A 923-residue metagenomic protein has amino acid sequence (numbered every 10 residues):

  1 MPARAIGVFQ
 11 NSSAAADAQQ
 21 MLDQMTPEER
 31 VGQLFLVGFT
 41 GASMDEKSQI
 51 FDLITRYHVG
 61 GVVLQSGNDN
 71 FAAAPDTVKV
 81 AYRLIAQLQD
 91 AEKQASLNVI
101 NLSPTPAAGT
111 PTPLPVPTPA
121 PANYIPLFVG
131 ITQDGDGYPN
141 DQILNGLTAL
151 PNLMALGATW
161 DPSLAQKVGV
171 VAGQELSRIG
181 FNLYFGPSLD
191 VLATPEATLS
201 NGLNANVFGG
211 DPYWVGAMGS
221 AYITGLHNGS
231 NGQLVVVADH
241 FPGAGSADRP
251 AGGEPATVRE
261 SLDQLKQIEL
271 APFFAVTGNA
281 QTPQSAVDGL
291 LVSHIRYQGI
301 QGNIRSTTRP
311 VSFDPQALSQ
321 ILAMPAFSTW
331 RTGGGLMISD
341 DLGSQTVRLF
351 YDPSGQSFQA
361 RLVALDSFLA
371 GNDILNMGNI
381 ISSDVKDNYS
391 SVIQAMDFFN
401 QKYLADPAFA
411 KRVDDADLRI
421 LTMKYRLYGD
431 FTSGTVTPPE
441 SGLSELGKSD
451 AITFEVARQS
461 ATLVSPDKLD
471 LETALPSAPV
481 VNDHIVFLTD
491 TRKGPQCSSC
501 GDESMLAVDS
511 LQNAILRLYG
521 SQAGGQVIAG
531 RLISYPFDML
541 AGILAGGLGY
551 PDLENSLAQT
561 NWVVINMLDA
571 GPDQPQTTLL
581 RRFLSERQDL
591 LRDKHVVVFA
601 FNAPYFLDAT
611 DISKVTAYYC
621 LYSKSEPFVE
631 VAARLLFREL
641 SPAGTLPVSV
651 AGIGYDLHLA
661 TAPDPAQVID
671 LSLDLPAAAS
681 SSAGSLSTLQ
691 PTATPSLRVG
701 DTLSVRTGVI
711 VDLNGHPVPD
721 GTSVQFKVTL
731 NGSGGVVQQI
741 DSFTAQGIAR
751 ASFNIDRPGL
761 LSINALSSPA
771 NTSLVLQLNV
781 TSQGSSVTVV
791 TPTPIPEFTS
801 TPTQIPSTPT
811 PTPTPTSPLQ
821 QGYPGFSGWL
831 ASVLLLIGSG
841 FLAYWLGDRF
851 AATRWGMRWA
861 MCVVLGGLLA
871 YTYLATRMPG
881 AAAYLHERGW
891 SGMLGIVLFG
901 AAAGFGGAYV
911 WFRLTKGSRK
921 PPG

Functional and structural regions predicted by a protein language model:
P2-H58, Y351-V724, T729, Q738-I740 (+3 more regions): Preference for extracellular/luminal or secreted protein segments
P2-N145, A149, P466, Y550 (+3 more regions): N-terminal hydrophobic targeting/anchoring segments and the immediately downstream early-domain regions of hydrolases
T26, E46, T77-R83, Q87 (+3 more regions): Second-shell residues forming the walls of enzyme active-site clefts
G32-F39, G60-L64, L127-G135, L183-P187 (+5 more regions): Hydrophobic faces of well-ordered beta-strands that scaffold small-molecule active sites in alpha/beta enzyme cores
L53-V78, R83, F185, A197 (+3 more regions): Short acidic, glycine-rich surface-loop motifs adjacent to enzyme active sites
A72-G137, G157-G180, Y184, Y213 (+3 more regions): Active-site-adjacent structural elements in enzyme catalytic domains
P119-P162, V170-I268, G278, Q284-S285 (+2 more regions): Surface-exposed loop and adjacent secondary-structure segments within mature catalytic domains
L766-A770: Beta-strand-rich extracellular modules
